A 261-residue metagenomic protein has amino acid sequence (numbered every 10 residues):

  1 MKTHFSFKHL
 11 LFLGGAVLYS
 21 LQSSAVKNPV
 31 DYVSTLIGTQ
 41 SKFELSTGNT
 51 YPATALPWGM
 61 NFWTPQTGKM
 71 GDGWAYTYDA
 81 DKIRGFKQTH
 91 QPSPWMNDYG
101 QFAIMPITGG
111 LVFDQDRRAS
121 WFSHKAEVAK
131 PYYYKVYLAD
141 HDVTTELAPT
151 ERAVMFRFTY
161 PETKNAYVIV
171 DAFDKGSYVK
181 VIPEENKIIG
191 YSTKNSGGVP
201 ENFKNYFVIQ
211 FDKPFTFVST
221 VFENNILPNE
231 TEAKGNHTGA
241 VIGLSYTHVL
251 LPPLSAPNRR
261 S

Functional and structural regions predicted by a protein language model:
M1-K27: Bacterial Sec-dependent N-terminal signal peptides
V26-S261: Accessory carbohydrate-recognition regions in carbohydrate-active enzymes
